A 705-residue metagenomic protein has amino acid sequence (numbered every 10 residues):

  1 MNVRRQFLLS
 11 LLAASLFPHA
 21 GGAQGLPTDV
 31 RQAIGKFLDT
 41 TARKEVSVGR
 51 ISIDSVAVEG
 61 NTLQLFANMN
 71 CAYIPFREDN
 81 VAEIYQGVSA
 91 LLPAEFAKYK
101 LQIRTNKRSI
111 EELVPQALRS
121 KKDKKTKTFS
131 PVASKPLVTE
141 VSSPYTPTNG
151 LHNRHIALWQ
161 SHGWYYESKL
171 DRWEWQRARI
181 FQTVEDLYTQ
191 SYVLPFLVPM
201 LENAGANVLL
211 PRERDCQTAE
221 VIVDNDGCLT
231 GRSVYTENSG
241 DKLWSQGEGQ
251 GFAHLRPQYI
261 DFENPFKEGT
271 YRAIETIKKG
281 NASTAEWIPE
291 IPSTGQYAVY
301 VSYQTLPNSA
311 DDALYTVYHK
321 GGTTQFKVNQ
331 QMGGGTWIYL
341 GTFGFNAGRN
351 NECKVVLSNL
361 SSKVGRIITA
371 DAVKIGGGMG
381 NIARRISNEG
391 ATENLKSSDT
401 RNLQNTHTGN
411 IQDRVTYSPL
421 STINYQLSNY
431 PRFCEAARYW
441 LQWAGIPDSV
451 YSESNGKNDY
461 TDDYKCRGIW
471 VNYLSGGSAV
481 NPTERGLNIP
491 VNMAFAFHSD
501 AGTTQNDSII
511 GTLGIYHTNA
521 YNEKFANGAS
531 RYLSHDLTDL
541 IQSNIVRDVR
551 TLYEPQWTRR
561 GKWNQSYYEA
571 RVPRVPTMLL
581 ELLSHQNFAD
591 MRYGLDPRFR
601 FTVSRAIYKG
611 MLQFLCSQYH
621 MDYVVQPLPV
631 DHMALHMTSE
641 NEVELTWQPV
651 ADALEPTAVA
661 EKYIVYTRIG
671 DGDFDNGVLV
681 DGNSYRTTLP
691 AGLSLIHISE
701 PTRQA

Functional and structural regions predicted by a protein language model:
L65-E174, A370, K374-R385, D413-Q426 (+1 more regions): Non-catalytic propeptide/linker segments at domain boundaries
W159, S428-H535, W563-Q586: Active-site microenvironments of hydrolase-like enzyme catalytic domains
K267, C353-K354, L360, A372 (+3 more regions): Active-site-adjacent mobile loop/cap segments within catalytic or ligand-binding domains
S283-P307: A short beta-strand element within beta-rich, extracytoplasmic domains of secreted/secretory-pathway proteins
T305-T323: Short, surface-exposed beta-strand/strand-loop-strand elements in extracellular ectodomains
K320-R349: Extracellular carbohydrate recognition and processing domains and analogous Trp-centered ligand-binding platforms
C616-T657, R703-A705: Pro/Thr/Ser/Gly-rich low-complexity, intrinsically disordered linker/stalk tracts
S694-Q704: Residue-level detector of conserved catalytic or cofactor/ligand-binding positions in enzyme active sites
